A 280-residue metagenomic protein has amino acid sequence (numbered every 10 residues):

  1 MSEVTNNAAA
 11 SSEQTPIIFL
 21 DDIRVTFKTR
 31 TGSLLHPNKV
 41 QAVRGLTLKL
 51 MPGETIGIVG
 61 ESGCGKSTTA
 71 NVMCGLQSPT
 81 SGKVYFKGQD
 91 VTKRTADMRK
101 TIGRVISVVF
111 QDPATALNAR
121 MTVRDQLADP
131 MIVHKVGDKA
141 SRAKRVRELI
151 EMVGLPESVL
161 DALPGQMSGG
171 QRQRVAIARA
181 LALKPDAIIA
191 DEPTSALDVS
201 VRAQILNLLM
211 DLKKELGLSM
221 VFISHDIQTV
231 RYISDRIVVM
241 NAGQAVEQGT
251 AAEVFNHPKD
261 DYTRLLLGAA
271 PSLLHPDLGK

Functional and structural regions predicted by a protein language model:
G32-P37, V91-S107, D125, V133 (+2 more regions): ABC ATPase NBD coupling module
C74: Helix-to-loop junction immediately C-terminal to a conserved catalytic motif
G82-D90: Conserved ABC transporter NBD signature motif
D90, S141-S158, L267-G268: Conserved ABC ATPase "signature" region
L163-M167, Q171: Conserved ABC ATPase signature
K184: Conserved catalytic motifs of ABC-family nucleotide-binding domains
